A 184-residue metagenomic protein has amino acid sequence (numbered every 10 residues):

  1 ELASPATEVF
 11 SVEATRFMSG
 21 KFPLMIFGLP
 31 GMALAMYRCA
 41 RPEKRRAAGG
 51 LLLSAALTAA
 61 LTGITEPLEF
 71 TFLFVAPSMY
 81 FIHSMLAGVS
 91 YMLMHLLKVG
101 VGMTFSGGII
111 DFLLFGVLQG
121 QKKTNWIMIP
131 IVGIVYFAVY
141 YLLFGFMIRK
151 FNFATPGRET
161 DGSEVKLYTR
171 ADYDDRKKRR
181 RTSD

Functional and structural regions predicted by a protein language model:
E1-F17, P30-R38, S54-A55, T65-K177: Transmembrane alpha-helical segments and their short flanking loops that form helix-hairpins/helix-helix interfaces
M18-I26: Structural signature of hydrophobic alpha-helical transmembrane segments
K21, R45, G49, A55 (+1 more regions): Sparse, context-dependent recognition of short Cys/His-centered cofactor- or disulfide-binding micro-motifs
I26, M36-L51: Membrane-proximal intracellular helices of multi-pass ion channels
T58-A60: Small-residue-rich segments of transmembrane alpha-helices in multi-pass membrane proteins, especially helix faces
R176-D184: Structured cytosolic domains appended to multi-pass membrane proteins
